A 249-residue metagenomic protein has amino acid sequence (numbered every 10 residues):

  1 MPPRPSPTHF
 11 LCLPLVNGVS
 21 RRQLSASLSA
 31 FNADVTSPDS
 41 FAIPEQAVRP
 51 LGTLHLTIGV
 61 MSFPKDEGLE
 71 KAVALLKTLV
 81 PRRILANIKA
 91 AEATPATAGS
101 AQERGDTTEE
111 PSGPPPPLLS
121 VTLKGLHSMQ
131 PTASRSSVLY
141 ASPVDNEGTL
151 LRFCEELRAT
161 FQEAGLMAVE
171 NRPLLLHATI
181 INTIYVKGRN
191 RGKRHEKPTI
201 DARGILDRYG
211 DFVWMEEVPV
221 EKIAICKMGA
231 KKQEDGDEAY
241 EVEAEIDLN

Functional and structural regions predicted by a protein language model:
M1-N249: Histidine-dependent nucleotide/RNA phosphoesterase domain, centered on the 2H-phosphoesterase fold with its duplicated
